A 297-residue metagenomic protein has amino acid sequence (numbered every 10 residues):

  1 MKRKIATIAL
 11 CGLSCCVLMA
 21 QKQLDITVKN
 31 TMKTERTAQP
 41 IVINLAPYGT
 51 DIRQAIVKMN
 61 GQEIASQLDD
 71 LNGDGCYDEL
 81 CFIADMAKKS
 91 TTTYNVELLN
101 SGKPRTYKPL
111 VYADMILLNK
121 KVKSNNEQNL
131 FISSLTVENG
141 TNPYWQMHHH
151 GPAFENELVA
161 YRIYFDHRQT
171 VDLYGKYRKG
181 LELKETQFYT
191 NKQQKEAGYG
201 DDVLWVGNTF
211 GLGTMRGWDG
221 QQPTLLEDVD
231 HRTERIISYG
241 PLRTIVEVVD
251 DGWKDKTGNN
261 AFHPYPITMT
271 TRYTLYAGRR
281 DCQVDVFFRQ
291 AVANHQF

Functional and structural regions predicted by a protein language model:
M1-D25: Bacterial Sec-dependent N-terminal signal peptides
Q21-N126, V137, N142, H149: Alpha-mannosidase-like glycoside hydrolase catalytic domains involved in N-glycan trimming, generalizing to other
T27, N44, E97, E247-V249 (+2 more regions): Residue-level recognition of well-ordered beta-strand positions that form the cores of beta-sheet-rich folds across
A65-G73, W145, P152-F154, R232-Y239: Short, exposed beta-strand/loop patches in secreted or surface proteins that constitute
N95, N100-L226: Solvent-exposed N-terminal domain segments of exported/luminal and surface proteins
I132-N139, V249-D251, Q283-D285: Gly/Pro-rich turn-and-neighbor structural signature
Q194-G278: Extended, loop-rich substrate-binding clefts of extracytoplasmic carbohydrate-active enzymes
M269, Y273-L275, R280-F297: Acidic (Asp/Glu-rich), glycine- and aromatic
